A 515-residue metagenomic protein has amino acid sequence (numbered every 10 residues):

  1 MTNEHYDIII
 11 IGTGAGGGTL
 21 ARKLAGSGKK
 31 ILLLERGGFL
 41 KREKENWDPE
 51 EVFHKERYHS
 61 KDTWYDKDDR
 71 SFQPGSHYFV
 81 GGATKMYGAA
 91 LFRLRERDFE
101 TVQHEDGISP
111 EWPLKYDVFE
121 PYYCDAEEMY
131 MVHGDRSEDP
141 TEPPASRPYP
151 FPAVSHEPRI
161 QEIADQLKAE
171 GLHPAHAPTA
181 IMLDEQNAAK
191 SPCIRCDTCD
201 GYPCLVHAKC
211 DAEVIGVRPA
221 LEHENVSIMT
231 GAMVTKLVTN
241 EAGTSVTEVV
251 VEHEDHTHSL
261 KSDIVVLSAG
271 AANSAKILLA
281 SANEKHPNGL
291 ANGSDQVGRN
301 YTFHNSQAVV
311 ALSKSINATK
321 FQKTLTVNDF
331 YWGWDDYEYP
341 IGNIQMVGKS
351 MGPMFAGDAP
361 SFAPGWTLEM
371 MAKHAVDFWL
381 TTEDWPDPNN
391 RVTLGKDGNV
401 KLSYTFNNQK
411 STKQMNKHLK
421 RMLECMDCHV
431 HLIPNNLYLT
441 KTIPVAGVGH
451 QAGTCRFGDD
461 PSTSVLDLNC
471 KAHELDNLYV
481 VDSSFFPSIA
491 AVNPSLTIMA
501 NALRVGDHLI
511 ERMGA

Functional and structural regions predicted by a protein language model:
M1-D125, A232, V251, N273 (+2 more regions): N-terminal glycine-rich phosphate/pyrophosphate-binding loop and immediately adjacent elements
G26, G37-R42, N46-W47, H223 (+6 more regions): Glycine-rich loop(s) and the adjacent beta-strand/alpha-helix scaffold that form part
L33-L34, I228-M229, V480-V481: Short hydrophobic beta-strand that contains or immediately precedes a catalytic carboxylate
D68-G75, Y87, R93, W112-Y116 (+4 more regions): FAD cofactor-binding and catalytic pocket of flavoenzymes
Q103-M233, L437, T442-G447, R456: Conserved redox-cofactor binding core of oxidoreductases
A175-A180, R195-C199, T235-V238, N407-I489 (+1 more regions): A glycine-rich dinucleotide-binding beta-alpha-beta segment and adjacent secondary-structure elements that constitute
C204-D211, E241, H253, N288 (+4 more regions): Alpha-helix capping and helix-loop boundary segments enriched in small/acidic/polar residues
S488-G506: A conserved FAD-binding loop/helix module that cradles the flavin
